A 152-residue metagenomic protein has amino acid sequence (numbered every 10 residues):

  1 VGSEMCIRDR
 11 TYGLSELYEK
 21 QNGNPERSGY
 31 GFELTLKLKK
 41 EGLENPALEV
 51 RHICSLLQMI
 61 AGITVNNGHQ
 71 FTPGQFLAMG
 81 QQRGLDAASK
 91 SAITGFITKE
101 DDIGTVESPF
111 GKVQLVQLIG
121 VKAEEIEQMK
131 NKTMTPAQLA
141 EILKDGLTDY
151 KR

Functional and structural regions predicted by a protein language model:
G2-I7: Short, small-residue-biased leader/transition segments that mark boundaries at the very start of proteins
R8-G31: Long, contiguous, structured domain-core segments that constitute the functional module of a protein
Y12, K20, E49-G84: Acidic, metal/cofactor-coordinating or nucleic-acid-engaging core segments within structured domains
P25-N45, V113-V116: Glycine-rich, often proline-containing surface loops adjacent to acidic residues and nearby aromatics that form
K39, V65-N66, A123: Residue-level marker of positions within ordered structural domains that often coincide with functionally constrained
N45-L48, T72-P73, Q128-N131: A short secondary-structure junction signal
G80-R152: Polybasic, proline/glycine-rich intrinsically disordered low-complexity segments
